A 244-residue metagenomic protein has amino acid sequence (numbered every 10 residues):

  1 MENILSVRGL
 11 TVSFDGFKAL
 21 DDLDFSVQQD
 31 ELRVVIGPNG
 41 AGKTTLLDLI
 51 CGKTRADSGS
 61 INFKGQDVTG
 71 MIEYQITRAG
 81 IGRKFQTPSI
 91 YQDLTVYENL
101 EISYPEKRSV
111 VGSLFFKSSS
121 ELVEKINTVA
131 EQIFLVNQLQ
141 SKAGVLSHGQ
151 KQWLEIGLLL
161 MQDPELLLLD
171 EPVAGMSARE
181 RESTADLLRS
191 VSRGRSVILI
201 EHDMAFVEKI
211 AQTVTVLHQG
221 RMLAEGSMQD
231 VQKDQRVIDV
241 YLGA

Functional and structural regions predicted by a protein language model:
I36-P38: The feature captures the beta-strand-to-loop junction immediately N-terminal to the Walker
C51: Helix-to-loop junction immediately C-terminal to a conserved catalytic motif
T69-G70, V129-S147: Conserved ABC nucleotide-binding domain
L114-Q138, E165, D186: Conserved ABC ATPase "signature" region
L167-E171: Catalytic Walker B motif of ABC-type/P-loop ATPase nucleotide-binding domains
